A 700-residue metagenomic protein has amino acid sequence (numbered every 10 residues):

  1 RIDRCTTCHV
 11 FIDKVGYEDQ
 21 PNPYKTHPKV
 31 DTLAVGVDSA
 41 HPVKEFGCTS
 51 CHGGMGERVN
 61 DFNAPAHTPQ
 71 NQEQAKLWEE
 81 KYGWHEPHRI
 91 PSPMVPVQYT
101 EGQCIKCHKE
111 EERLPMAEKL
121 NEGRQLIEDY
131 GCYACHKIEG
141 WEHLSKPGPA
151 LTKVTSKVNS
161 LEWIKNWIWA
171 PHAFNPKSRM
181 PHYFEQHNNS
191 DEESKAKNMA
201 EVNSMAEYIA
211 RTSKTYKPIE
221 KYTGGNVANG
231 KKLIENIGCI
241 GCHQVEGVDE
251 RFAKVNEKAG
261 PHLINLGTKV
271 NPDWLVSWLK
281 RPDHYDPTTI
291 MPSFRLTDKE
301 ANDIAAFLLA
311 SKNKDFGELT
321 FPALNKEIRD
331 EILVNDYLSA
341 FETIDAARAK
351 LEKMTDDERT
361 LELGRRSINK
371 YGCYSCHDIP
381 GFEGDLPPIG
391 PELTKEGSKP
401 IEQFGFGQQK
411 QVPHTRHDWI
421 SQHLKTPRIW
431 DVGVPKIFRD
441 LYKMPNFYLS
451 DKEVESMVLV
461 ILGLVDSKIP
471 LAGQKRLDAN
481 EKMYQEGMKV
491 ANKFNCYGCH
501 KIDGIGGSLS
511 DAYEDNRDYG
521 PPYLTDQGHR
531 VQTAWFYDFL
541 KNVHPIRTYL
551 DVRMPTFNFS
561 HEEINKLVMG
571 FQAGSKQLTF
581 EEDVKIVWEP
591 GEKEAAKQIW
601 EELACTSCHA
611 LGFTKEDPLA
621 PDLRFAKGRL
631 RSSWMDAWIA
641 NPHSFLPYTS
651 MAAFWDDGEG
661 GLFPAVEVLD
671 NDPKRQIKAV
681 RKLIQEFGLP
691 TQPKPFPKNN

Functional and structural regions predicted by a protein language model:
R1, K29-H41, H88-P96, H108-I127 (+6 more regions): Electrostatic cytochrome c docking/interface patches
C5-V10, R365: Mature N-terminal segment immediately following signal peptide/propeptide cleavage in secreted/periplasmic
D13-Y17, R58-N60, P387: Active-site-adjacent "gating/activation" loops or surface patches in catalytic cores
G16-V35: Short recognition patches in nucleic-acid-associated and regulatory proteins
V37, H41, S50, G54-M55 (+16 more regions): Electron-transfer interface patches adjacent to heme c in soluble/periplasmic c-type cytochromes and di-/multiheme
P42-E45, G54-F62: Short metal-binding segments enriched for Cys and/or His
A66-T68: Flexible, surface-exposed loop regions and adjacent strand-edge segments of Gram-negative outer-membrane beta-barrel
